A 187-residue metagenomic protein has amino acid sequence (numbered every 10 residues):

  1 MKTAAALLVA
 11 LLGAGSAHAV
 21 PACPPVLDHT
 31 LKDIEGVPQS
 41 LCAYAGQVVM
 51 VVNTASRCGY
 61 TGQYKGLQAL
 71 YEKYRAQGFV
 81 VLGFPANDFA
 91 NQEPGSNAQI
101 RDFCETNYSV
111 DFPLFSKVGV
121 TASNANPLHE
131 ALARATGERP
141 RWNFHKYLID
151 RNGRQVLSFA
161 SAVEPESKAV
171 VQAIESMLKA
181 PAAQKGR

Functional and structural regions predicted by a protein language model:
A5-G15: Bacterial N-terminal signal peptides
A19-C42, P127: N-terminal "domain-start" segment that seeds a small globular fold
D33, N53-R57: Amphipathic alpha-helical repeat scaffolds
G46-V49, A76-V80, Y108-P113, N143 (+1 more regions): Loop/turn elements at helix/coil->beta-strand transitions in domains of secreted/extracellular proteins
Y60-A125: Structural microenvironment flanking redox-active thiols in thiol-disulfide oxidoreductases
P127-R187: Thiol-/selenol-based redox modules, centered on thioredoxin-like and closely related oxidoreductase domains
